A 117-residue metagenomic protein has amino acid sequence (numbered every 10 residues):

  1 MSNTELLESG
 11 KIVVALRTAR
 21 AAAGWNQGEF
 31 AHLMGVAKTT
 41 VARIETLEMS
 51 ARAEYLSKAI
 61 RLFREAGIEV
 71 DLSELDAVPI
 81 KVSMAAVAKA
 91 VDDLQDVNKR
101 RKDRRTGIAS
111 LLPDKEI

Functional and structural regions predicted by a protein language model:
M1-A21, I60: A short, Lys/Arg-rich alpha-helix, primarily the initiator
G24-A42: Short alpha-helical DNA-recognition segment
A53-D71: DNA major-groove recognition helix of helix-turn-helix/homeodomain DNA-binding modules
G67-D114: Short, charged recognition helix plus adjacent turn of helix-turn-helix-like nucleic-acid-binding domains
